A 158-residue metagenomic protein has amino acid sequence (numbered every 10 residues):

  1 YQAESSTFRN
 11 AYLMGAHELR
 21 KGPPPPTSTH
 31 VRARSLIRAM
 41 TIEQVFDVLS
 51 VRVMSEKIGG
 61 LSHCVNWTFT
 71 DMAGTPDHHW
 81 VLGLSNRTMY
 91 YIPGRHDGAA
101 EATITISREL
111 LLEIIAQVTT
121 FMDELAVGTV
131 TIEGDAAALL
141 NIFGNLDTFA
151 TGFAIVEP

Functional and structural regions predicted by a protein language model:
Y1-P158: Feature captures hydrophobic
